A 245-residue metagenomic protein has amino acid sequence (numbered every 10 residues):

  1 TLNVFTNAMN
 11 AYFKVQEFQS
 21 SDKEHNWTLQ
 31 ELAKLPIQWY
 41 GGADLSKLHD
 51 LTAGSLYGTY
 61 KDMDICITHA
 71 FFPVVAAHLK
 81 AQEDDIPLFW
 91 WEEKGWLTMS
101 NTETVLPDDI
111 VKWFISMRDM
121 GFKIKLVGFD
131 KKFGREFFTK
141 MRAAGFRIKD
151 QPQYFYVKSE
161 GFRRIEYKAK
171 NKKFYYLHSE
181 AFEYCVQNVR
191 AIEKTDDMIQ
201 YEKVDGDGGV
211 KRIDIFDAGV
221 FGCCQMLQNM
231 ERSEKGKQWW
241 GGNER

Functional and structural regions predicted by a protein language model:
T1-Q153, S159, R163, Y176-R245: RNase H-like, metal-dependent nuclease domains and their acidic two-metal-ion catalytic environment used
F162-N171: Short, surface-exposed amphipathic charged segments that create phosphate/polyanion-binding patches used for binding
